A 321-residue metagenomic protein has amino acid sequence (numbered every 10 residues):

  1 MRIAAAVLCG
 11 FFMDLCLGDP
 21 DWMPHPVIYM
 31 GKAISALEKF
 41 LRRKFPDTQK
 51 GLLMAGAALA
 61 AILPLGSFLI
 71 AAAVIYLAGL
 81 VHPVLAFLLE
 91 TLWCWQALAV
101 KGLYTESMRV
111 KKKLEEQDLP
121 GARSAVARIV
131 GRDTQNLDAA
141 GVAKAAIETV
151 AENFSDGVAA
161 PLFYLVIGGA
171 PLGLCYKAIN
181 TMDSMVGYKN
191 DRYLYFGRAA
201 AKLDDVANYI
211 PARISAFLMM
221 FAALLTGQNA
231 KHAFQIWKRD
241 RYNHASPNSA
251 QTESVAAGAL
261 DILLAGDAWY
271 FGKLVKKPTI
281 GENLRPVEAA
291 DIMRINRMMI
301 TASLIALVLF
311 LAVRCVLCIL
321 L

Functional and structural regions predicted by a protein language model:
M1-C175, I179, G187-L321: Hydrophobic alpha-helical transmembrane segments
S184: Glycine-rich phosphate/dinucleotide-binding loop and adjoining beta-alpha-beta core of small-molecule
